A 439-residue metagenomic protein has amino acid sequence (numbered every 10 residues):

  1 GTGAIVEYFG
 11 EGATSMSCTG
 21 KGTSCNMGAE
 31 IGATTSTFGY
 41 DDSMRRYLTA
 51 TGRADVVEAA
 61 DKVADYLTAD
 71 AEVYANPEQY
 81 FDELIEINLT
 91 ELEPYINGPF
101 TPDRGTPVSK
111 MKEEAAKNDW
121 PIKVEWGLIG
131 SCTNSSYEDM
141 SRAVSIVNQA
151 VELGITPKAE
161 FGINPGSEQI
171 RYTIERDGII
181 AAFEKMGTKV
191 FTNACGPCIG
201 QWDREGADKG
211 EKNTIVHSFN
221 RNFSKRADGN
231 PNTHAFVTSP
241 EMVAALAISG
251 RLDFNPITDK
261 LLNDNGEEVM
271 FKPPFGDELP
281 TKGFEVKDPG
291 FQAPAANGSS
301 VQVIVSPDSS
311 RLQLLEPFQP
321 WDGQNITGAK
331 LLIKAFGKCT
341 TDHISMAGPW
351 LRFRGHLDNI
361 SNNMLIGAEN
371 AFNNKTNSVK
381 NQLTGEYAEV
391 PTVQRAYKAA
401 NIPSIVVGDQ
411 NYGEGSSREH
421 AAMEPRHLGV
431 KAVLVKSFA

Functional and structural regions predicted by a protein language model:
G1-E58, I155, K189, Q201-P289: Mobile "lid/hinge" segments at catalytic clefts and subdomain interfaces of large enzymes
T2, C18-G22, F38, D42 (+12 more regions): Conserved structured core elements
G3, D82-L84, V124, K158 (+5 more regions): Active-site lining segments that contact anionic ligands and/or coordinate catalytic metals
E7-A13, A29-K158, G162-E205, G298-N325 (+5 more regions): Accessory "access/gating" subregions that flank catalytic or transport cores
S17, A54, N88, P107-K110 (+6 more regions): General structural signal for secondary-structure boundaries
K123-E125, N232, K330, G408: A generic hydrophobic-helix recognition signal that picks specific residues within alpha-helical hydrophobic
V144-N164, E168-P231, S249, P317-Q319 (+2 more regions): Feature captures the catalytic cores and cofactor-binding loops of soluble hydro-lyases/lyases that act on carboxylate
E268-F318: Acidic, Ser/Thr-rich low-complexity intrinsically disordered segments
